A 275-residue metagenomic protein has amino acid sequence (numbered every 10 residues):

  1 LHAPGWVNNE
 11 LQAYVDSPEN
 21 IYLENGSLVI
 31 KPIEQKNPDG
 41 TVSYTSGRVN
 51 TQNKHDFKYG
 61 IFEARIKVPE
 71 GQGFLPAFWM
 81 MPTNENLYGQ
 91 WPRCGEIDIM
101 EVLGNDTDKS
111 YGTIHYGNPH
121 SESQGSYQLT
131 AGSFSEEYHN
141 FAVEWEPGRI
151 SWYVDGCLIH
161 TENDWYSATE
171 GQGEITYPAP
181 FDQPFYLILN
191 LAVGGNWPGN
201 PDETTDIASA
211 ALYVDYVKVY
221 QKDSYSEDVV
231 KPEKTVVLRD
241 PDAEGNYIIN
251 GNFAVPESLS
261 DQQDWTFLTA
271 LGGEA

Functional and structural regions predicted by a protein language model:
L1-V237: GH16 jelly-roll
K231-A275: Extracellular and organelle-lumenal recognition/adhesion modules and their flexible linkers in secreted
